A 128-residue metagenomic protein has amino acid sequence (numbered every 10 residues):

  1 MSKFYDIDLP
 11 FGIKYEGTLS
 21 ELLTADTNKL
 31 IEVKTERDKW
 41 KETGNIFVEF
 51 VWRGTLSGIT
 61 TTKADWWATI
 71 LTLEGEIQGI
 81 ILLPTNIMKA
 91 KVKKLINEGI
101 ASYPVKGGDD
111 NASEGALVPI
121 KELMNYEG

Functional and structural regions predicted by a protein language model:
M1-I7, A25, G54-T55, T72-G128: Non-catalytic C-terminal interaction segments of nucleic acid-processing enzymes
F4, D8-S20: Nuclease catalytic cores
L19-L22, L56-G58: Short, flexible, glycine/charge-rich loop motifs used to bind or transfer phosphoryl groups or to couple energy/partner
L22-K39: Conserved catalytic cores of phosphodiester-cleaving nucleases, focusing on short active-site segments
N28, L56, K63-W67, I77-Q78: Short, surface-exposed beta-edge/turn micro-motifs
V33, T69-I70: Hydrophobic side chains in beta-strands
R37-T61: Mg2+/Mn2+-dependent nuclease catalytic core
